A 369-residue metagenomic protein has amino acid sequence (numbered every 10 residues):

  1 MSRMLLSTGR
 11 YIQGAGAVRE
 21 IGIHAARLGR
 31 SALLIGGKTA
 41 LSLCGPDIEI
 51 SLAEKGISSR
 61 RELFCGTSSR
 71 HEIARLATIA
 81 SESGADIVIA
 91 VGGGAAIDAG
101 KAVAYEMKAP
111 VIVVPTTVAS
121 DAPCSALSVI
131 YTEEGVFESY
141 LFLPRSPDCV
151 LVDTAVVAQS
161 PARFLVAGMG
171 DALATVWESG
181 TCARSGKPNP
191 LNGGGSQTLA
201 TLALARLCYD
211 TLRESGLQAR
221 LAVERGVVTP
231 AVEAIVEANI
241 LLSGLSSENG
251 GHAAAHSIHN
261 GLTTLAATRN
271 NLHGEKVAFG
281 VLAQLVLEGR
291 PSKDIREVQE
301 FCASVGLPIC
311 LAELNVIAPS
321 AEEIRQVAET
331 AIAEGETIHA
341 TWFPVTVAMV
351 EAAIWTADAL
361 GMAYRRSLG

Functional and structural regions predicted by a protein language model:
M1-D86, L311: ATP/NTP phosphate-donor binding region
G9, A15-G16, G36-K38, V91-G93 (+5 more regions): Fold-independent oxyanion-binding glycine-rich loops and adjacent beta-strand/coil segments at enzyme active sites
V18, A40-G45, R70, A95-A102 (+3 more regions): Short glycine/serine/threonine-rich phosphate/pyrophosphate-binding segments that cradle anionic phosphate groups
A80-T117: A short, small-residue-rich loop immediately preceding and capping a beta-strand
Y105-A200: A glycine/threonine-rich phosphate-anchoring loop and its flanking beta-alpha core in nucleotide/phosphate-binding
P190-S304: Active-site segments that bind and position negatively charged phosphate/pyrophosphate groups
R290-G369: C-terminal charged capping/lid subdomain of soluble metabolic enzymes
